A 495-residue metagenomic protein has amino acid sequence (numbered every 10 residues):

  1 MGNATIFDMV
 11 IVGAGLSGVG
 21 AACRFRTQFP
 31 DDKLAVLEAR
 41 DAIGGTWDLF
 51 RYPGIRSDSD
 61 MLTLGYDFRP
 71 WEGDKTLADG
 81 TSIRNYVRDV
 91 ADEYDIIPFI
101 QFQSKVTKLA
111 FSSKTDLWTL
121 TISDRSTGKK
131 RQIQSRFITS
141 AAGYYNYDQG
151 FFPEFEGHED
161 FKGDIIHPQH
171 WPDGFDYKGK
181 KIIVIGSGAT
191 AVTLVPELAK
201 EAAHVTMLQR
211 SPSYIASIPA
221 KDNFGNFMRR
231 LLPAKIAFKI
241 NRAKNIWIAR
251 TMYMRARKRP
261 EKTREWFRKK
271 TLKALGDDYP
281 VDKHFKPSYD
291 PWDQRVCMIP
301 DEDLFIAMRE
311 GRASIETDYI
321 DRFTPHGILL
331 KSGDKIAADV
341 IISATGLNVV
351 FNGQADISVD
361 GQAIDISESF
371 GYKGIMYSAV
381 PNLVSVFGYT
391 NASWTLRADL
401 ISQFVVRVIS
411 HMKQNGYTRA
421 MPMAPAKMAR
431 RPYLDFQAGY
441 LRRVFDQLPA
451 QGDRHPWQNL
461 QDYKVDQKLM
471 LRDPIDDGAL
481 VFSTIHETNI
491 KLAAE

Functional and structural regions predicted by a protein language model:
N3-I6, V10-V12, L16, A21 (+6 more regions): Rossmann-like dinucleotide-binding core of oxidoreductases
F7-I11, L16-I100, Q209-R210, K273-L275 (+1 more regions): Beta1-alpha1 glycine-rich phosphate/pyrophosphate-binding loop at the start of Rossmann-like nucleotide-binding domains
I11-V12, Q132-Y145, I182-I185, I328 (+1 more regions): Short hydrophobic core segments
Y52, G225, V340, A344-M412: Glycine/threonine-rich phosphate-binding loop and adjacent beta-strand/alpha-helix elements that clamp
P70-D89, Q101, I185, R255-E265 (+1 more regions): Short beta-strand to alpha-helix junction loop
D74-N146, A274, A307-M308, R312 (+1 more regions): Feature captures the FAD/FMN-dependent oxidoreductase FAD-binding
E265, A274-L330, D334-A337: Alpha/beta-hydrolase fold catalytic core
D399, Q403-E495: C-terminal active-site-capping segments
